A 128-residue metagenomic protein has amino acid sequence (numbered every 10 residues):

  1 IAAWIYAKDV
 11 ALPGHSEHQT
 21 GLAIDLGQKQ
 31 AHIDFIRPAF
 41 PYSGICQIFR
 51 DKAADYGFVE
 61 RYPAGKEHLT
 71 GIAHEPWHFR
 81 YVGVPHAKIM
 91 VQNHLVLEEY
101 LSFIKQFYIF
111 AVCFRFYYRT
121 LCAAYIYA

Functional and structural regions predicted by a protein language model:
I1-Y108: Cell-envelope/glycan interface and biosynthesis
I109-V112, I126: Short hydrophobic transmembrane-like helices used for membrane targeting/insertion
C113-R115, R119: Basic polycationic patches enriched in arginine
L121-Y127: Short, intrinsically disordered C-terminal tails of secreted or membrane-associated proteins
